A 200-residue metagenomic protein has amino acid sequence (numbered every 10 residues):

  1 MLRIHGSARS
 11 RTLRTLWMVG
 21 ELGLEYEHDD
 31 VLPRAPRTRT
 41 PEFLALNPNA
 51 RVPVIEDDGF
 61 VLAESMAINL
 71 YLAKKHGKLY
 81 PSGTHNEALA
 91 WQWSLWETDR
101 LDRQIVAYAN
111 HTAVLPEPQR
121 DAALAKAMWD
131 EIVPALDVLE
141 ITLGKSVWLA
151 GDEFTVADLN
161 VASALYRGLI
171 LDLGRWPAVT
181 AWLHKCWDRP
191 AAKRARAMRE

Functional and structural regions predicted by a protein language model:
M1-A123: GST-like domain detector, emphasizing the conserved glutathione-binding G-site in the N-terminal thioredoxin-like
H85, S94-P190: GST-like fold's C-terminal all-alpha helical module
A191-A195: Juxtamembrane membrane-interface segments at transmembrane alpha-helix termini
M198-R199: Exported/periplasmic ABC-transporter solute-binding proteins
